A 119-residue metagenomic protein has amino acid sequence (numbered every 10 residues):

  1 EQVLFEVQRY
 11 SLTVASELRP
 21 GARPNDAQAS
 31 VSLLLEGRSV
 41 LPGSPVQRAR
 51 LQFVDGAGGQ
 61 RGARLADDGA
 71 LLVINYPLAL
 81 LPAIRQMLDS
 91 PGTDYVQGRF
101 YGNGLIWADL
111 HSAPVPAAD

Functional and structural regions predicted by a protein language model:
E1-D55: OB-fold ssDNA-binding interfaces and closely related basic DNA-contact patches used across DNA replication/repair
E1-V14, R64-G69, A113-D119: Surface-exposed beta-loop interaction hotspot
R19, V40-P42, G58, N103-L105 (+1 more regions): Generic "edge-of-domain/loop-turn" microfeature
N25-L35, Q60-R64, G104-S112: Short, well-ordered strand-loop elements centered on a beta-strand within folded domains, enriched for acidic residues
L51-I74: Extended, solvent-exposed segments with strong compositional bias
L71-A118: Short, compact, well-ordered microdomains
